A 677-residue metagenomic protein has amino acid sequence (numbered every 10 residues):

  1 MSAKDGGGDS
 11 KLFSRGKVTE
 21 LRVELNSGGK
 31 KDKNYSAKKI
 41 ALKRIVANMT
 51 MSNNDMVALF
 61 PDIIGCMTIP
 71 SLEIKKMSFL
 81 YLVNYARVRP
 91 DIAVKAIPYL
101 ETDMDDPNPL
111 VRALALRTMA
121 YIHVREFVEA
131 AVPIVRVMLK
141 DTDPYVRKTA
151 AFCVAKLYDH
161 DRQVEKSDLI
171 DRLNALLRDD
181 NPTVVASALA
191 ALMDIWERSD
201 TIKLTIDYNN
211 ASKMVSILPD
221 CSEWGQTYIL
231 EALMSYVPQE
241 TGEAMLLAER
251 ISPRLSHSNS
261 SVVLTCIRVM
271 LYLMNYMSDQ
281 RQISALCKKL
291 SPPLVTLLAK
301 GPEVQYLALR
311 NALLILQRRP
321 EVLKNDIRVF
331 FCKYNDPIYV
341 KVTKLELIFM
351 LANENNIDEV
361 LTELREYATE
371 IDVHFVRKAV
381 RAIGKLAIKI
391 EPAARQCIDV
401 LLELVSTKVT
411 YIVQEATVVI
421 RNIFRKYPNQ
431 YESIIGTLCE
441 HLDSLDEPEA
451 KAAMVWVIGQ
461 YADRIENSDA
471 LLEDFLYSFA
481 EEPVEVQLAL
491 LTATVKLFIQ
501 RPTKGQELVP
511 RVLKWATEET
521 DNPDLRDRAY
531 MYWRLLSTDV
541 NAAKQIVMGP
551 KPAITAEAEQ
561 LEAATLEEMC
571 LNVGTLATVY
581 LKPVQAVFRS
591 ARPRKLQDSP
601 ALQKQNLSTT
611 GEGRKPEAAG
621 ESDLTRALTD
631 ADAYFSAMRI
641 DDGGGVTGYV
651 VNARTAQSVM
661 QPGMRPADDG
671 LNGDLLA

Functional and structural regions predicted by a protein language model:
S2-N34, K38, M51-S52, I69-P70 (+4 more regions): Acidic, serine/threonine-rich low-complexity intrinsically disordered linkers/hinges in large eukaryotic
S2-Y99, M119-H123, V237-Q239, A352 (+2 more regions): Alpha-helical solenoid scaffolds in large eukaryotic transport, assembly, and signaling factors
V18, R22, M56-M67, D91-M104 (+13 more regions): HEAT/HEAT-like alpha-solenoid repeats
K33-N34, P70-S71, P107-N108, T142-P144 (+10 more regions): Short inter-helical turns and helix N-cap capping residues of alpha-solenoid HEAT/ARM repeat scaffolds
I45-M49, Y81-R87, T118-V124, F152-D159 (+16 more regions): Hydrophobic residues within the alpha-helices of tandem HEAT/HEAT-like
V137-T265, V269-S278, I283-S284: Solenoidal tandem-repeat scaffolds enriched in leucines and small polar residues
N174-C221, A299-G301, A352-N355, I371-W456: WD40 beta-propeller repeat blades
